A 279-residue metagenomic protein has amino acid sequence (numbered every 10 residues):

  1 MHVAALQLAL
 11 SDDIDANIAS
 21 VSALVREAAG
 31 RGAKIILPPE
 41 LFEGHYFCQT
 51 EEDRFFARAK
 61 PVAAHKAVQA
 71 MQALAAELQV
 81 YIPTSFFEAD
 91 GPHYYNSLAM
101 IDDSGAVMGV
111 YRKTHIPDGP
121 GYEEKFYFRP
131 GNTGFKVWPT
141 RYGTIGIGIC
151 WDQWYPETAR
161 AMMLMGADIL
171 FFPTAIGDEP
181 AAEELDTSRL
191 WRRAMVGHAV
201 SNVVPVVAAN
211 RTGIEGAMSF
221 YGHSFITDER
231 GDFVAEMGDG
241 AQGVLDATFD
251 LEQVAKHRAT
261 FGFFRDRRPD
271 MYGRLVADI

Functional and structural regions predicted by a protein language model:
M1-A4: Extreme N-terminal starter segment of soluble prokaryotic enzymes
Q7-I14: Short polar catalytic/cofactor-binding loops
I14, R26-V110, I176-G197, S201-V204: Cys-nucleophile CN-hydrolase/nitrilase-fold catalytic domain and related Cys-dependent amidase chemistry that acts on
A19-I36, E157-L164: Short amphipathic alpha-helices and their capping/turn segments at secondary-structure boundaries
K60, A73, A89-I169, P173-T174 (+2 more regions): Active-site catalytic loop in hydrolytic enzyme cores
K60-Y81, C150-G243: CN hydrolase (nitrilase-like) catalytic-core segments centered on the catalytic cysteine and neighboring Lys/Glu
T84-F86, S97-M100, K136, S224-I226 (+1 more regions): Short beta-strand scaffold segments in enzyme catalytic cores
Q253-I279: A conserved C-terminal secondary-structure "cap"
